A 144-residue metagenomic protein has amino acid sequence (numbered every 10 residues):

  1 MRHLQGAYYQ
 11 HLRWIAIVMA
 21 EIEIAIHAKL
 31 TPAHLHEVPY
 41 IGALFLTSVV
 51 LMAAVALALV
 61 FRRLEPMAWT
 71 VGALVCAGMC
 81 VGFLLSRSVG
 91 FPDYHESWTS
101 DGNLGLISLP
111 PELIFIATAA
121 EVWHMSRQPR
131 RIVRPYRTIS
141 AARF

Functional and structural regions predicted by a protein language model:
M1-F144: Membrane-interface extramembranous regions
